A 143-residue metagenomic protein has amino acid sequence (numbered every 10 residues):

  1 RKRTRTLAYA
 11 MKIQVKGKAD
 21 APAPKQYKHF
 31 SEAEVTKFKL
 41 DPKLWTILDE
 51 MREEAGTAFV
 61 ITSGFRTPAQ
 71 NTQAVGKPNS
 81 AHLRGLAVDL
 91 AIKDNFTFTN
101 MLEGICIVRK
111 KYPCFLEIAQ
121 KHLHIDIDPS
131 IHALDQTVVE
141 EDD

Functional and structural regions predicted by a protein language model:
R1-E54, K93, I118-Q120, D128-D143: Extracytoplasmic cell-surface/polysaccharide-interacting catalytic and binding patches
P22, P68, T72, T97-T99 (+1 more regions): A broad, structure-centric signal for solvent-exposed, well-ordered loop/edge residues that line or flank functional
A33, F59-F65, F96-N100: N-terminal start-of-chain detector that recognizes signal peptides and the immediate post-cleavage beginning
K39-D41, R66-N71, D94, L102-C106: A short linear-motif detector with a strong N-terminal bias
K43-V75: Extended, low-complexity, intrinsically disordered C-terminal regulatory tails of eukaryotic serine/threonine kinases
N79-D143: Catalytic cores and adjacent binding grooves of peptidoglycan-active enzymes
